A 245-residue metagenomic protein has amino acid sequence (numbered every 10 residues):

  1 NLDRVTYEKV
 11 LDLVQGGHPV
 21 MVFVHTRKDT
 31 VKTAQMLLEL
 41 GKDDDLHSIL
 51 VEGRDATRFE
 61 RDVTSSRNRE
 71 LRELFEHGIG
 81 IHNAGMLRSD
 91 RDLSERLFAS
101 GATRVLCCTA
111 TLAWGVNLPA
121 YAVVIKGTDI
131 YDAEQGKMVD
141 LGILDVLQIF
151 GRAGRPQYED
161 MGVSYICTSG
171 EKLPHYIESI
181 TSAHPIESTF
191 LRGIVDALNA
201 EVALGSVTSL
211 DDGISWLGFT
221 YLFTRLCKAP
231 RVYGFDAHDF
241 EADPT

Functional and structural regions predicted by a protein language model:
N1-L38, F75, G80, A84 (+1 more regions): Conserved interdomain linker/interface between the two RecA-like ATPase lobes of SF2 helicase motors
L11-L13, L71, L97-F98, W114-V116 (+3 more regions): Replace "in large, NTP-powered and nucleic-acid-processing enzymes" with "in large, NTP-powered factors and other
H18-M21, G78, G101-V105, T111 (+1 more regions): Loop/turn-to-beta-strand initiation segments
F23-H25, H82, L106-T109, I125-K126 (+2 more regions): Generic beta-strand/beta-sheet core signal
R27-S100, M138-L144, G218: Conserved C-terminal RecA-like helicase domain
S48, L87-F98, H184-T245: C-terminal accessory/connector segments of nucleic-acid motor ATPases
L118-P185: Conserved segment of the helicase C-terminal RecA-like domain
